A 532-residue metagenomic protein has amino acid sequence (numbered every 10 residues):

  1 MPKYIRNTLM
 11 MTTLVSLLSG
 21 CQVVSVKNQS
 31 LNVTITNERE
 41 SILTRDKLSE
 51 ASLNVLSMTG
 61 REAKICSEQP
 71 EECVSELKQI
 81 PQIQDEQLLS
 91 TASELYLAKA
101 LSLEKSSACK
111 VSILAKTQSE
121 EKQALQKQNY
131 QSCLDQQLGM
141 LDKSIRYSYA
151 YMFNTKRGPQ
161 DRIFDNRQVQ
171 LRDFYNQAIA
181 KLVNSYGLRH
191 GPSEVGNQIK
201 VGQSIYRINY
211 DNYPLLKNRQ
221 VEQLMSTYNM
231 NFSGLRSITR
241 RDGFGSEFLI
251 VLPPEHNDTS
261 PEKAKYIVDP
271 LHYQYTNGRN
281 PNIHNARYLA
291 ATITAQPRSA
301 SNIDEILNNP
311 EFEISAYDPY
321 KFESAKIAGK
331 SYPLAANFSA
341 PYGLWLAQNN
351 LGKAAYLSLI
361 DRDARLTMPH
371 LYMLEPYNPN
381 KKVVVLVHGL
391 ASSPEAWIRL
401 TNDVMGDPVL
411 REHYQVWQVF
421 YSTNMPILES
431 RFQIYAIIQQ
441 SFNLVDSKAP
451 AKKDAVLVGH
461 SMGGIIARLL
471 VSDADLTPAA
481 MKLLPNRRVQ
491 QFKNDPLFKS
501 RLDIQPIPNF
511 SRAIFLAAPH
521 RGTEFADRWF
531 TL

Functional and structural regions predicted by a protein language model:
M1-L9: Bacterial N-terminal signal peptides that target proteins for export
K3, P376-P379, A449-A451, I507: Short, flexible hinge/linker loops that cap or flank conserved catalytic cores
C21-V384, S393-R399, Q415, D446: Flexible, membrane-associating and regulatory peripheral segments of lipid-active enzymes
K105, S112-G191, L386-L390, V416-N424 (+1 more regions): Serine-dependent carboxylesterase/thioesterase catalytic core of lipase-like alpha/beta-hydrolase/SGNH enzymes
R365-L374, V404, L497-L502: A short, compositionally biased domain-edge/stem linker segment
I398-Y414: Short amphipathic alpha-helix adjacent to the substrate-entry channel of hydrolases
